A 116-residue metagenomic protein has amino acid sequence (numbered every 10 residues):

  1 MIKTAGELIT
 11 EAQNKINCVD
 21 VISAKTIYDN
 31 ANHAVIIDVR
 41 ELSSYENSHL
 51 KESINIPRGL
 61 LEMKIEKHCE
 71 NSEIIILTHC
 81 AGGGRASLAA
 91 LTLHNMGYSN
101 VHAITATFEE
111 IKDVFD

Functional and structural regions predicted by a protein language model:
M1-A34, V39-D116: Rhodanese-like catalytic fold shared by cysteine-dependent sulfurtransferases and DSP/PTP-type phosphatases
